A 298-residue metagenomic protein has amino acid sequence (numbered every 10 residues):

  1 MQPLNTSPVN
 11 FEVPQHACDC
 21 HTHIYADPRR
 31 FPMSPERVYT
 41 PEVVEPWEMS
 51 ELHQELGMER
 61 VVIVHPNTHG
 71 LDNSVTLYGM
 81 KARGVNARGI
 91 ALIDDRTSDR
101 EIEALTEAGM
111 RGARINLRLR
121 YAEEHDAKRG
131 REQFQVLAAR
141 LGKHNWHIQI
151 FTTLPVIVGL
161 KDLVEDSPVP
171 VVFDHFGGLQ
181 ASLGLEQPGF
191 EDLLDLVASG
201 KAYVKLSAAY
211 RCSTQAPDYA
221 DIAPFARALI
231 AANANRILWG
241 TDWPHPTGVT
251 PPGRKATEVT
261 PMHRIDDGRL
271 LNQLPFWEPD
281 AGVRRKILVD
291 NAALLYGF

Functional and structural regions predicted by a protein language model:
M1-L71, T257: An N-terminally biased module of ancient metal coordination in phosphate/nucleic-acid-related enzymes
Q2-S7, E186-F298: H/E-rich (His + Asp/Glu) clusters that bind or coordinate divalent metals
N5, G70-P155, D162-E165, Y203-A216: Active-site gating/metal-coordination segments in enzymes
H16-C18, T22-I24, Q133, L137 (+2 more regions): A generic "structured core" feature
A17-T22, R60-V64, A87-A91, A113-I115 (+4 more regions): Hydrophobic faces of well-ordered beta-strands that scaffold small-molecule active sites in alpha/beta enzyme cores
H21, T76, L105, A113 (+7 more regions): Conserved, mostly hydrophobic/aromatic
P32-V43, R60-V64, T106, R111-R129 (+1 more regions): Glycine-rich phosphate-binding "P-loop"
E45-M49, T97-R100, I157-V158, L185-L193: Alpha-helical scaffolding within the catalytic cores of extracellular/periplasmic polymer-degrading hydrolases
